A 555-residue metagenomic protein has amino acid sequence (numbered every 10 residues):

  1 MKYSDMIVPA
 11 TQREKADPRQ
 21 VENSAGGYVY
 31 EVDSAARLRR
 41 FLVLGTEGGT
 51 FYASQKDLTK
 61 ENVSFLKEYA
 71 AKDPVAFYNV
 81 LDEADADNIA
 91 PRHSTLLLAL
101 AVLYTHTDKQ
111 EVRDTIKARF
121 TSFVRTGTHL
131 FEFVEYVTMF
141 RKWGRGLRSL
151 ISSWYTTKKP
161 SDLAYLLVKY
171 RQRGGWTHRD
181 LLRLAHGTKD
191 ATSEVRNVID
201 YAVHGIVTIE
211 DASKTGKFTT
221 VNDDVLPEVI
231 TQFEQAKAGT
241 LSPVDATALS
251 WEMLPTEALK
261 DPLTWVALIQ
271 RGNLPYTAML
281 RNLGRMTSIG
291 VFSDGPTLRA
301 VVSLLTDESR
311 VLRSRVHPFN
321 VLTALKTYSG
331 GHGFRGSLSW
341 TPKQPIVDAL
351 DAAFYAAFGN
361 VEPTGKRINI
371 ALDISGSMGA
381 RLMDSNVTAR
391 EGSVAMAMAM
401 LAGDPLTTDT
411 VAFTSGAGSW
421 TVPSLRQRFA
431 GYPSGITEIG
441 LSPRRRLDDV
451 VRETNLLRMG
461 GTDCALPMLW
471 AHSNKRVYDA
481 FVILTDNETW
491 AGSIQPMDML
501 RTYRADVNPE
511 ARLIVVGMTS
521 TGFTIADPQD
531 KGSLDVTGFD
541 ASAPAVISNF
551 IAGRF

Functional and structural regions predicted by a protein language model:
M1-T388, D404-F555: Long lumenal/extracellular ectodomains of secretory and single-pass membrane proteins
